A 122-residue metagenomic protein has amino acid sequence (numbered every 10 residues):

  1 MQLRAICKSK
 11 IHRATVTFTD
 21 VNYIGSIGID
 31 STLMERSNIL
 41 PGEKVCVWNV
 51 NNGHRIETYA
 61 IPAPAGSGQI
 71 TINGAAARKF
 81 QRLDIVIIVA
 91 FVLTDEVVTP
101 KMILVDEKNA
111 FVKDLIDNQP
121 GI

Functional and structural regions predicted by a protein language model:
M1-C7: Extreme N-terminal tail/first-helix region
I6, T15-E96, K108: Compact, glycine-rich, soluble single-domain proteins
I11-H12: Eukaryotic proteins' extreme N-terminal regulatory segments
E96, K101-I122: Helix-rich terminal scaffold detector
